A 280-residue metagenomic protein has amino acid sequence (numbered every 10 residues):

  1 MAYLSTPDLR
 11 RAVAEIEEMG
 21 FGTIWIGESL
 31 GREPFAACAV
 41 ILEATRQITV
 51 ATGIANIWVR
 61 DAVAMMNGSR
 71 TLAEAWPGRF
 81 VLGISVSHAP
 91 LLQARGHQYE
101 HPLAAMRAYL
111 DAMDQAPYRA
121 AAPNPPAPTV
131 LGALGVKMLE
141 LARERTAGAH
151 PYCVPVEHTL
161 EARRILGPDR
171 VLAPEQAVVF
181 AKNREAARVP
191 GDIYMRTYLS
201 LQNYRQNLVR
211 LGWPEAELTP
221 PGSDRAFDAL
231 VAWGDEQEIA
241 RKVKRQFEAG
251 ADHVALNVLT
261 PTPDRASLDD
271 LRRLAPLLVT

Functional and structural regions predicted by a protein language model:
M1-T280: Active-site-adjacent structural elements that line small-molecule/cofactor binding pockets in enzymes
